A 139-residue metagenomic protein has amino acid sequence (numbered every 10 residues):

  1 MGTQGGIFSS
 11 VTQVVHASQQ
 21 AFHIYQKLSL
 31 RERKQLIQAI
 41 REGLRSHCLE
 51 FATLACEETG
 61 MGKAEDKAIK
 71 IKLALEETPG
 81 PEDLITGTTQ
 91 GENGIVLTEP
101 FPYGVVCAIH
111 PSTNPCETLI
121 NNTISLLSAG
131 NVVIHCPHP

Functional and structural regions predicted by a protein language model:
M1-L97: N-terminal Rossmann-like NAD(P)+-binding subdomain of aldehyde/semialdehyde dehydrogenases
L84-P139: Conserved small-residue-rich beta-alpha loop and adjacent elements that most often cradle the phosphate/pyrophosphate
